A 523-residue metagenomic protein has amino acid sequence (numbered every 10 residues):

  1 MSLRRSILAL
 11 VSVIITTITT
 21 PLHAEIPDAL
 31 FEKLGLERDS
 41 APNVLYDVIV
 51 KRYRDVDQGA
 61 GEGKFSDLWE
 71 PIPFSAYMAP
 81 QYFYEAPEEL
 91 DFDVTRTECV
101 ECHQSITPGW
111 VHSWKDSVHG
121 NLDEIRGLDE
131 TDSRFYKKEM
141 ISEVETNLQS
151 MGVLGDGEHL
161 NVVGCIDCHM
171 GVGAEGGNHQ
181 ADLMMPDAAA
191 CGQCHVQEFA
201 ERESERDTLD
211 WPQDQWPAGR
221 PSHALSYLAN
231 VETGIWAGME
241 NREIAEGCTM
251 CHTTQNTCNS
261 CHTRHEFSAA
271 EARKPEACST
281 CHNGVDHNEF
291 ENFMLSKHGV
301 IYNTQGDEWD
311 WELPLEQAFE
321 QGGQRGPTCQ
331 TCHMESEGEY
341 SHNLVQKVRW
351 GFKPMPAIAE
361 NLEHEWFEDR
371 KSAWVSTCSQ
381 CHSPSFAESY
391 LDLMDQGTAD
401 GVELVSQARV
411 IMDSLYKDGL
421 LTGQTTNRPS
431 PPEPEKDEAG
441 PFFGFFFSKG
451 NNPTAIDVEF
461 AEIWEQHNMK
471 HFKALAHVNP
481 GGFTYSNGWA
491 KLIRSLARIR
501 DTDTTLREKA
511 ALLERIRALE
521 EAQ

Functional and structural regions predicted by a protein language model:
M1-L8: Bacterial N-terminal signal peptides that target proteins for export
A9-T17: Bacterial N-terminal signal peptides
A24-R273, H287-Q324, S341-D369: Sequence context of c-type cytochrome heme-c attachment sites
I26-P73, M78-A79, I106, V345-L362 (+1 more regions): Long, charged, low-complexity terminal extensions
A189-C191, C278, S379: Cysteine-rich micro-motifs
C261, C278-C281, C332: Glycine-/alanine-rich, low-charge beta-solenoid repeats
V285, E335-S336, S385: Glycine-rich beta-alpha junction loops
C329: A conserved mid-domain beta-alpha-beta active-site/ligand-binding segment of alpha/beta enzyme cores
